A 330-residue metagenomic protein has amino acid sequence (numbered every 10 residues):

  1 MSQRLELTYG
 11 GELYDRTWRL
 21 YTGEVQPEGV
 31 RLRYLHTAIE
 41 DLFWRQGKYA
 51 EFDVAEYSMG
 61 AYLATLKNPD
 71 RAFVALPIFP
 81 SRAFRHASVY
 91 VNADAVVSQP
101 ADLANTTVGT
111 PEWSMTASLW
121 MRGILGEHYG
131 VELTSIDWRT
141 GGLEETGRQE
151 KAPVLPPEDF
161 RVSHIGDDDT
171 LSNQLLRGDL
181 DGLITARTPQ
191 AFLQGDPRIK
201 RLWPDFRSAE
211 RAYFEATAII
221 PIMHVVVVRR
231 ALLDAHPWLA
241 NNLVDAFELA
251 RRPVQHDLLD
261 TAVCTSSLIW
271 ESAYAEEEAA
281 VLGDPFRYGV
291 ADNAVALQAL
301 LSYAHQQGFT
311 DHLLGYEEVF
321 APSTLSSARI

Functional and structural regions predicted by a protein language model:
M1-T8, V97-T107, Q306: Immediate post-signal peptide segment of exported/extracytoplasmic ligand-binding proteins
Q3-L13, P27-G29: Terminal, non-catalytic protein-protein interaction segments that mediate quaternary/complex assembly
D15-T134, W138-G141, E145-G147: Short, glycine-/small- and polar/acidic-enriched structural segments that line small-molecule recognition paths
Y34-R45, S98, I136-V154, E158-L176 (+2 more regions): Short helix-initiation/N-cap motifs at beta->coil->alpha
Q149-L259: Pocket-lining segment of extracytoplasmic ligand-binding domains
V227, L232-Q306: Secondary-structure end/capping motifs
G289-I330: Long, low-complexity C-terminal extensions of enzymes
